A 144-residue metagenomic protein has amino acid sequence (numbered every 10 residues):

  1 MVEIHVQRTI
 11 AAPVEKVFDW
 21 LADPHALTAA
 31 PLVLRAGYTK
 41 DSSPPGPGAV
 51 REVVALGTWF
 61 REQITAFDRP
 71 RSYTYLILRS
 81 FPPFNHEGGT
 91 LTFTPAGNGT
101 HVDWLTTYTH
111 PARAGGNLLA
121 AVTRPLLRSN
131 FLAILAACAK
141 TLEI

Functional and structural regions predicted by a protein language model:
M1-S43: Hydrophobic ligand-binding cavity/cleft-lining segments
V6-R8, R61-A66, E87-P95, T106: Hydrophobic/aromatic beta-strand elements that line small-molecule binding cavities or substrate pockets in beta-rich
I10, R79, T106-Y108: Hydrophobic beta-strand positions in extracellular immunoglobulin-like domains
V17-L21, L27, R51, I64 (+3 more regions): Hydrophobic pocket/interface hotspot
G37-P82, A96, A133-I144: Glycine-rich portal/gate segments that line the openings of hydrophobic small-molecule binding cavities
L56, F81-N85, H110-A114: Short, cysteine-centered beta-strand-loop-beta hairpins and adjacent loop/turn segments enriched in charged/polar
G97-H101: Glycine-rich nucleotide-binding loop
Y108-I144: A conserved amphipathic terminal alpha-helix motif
